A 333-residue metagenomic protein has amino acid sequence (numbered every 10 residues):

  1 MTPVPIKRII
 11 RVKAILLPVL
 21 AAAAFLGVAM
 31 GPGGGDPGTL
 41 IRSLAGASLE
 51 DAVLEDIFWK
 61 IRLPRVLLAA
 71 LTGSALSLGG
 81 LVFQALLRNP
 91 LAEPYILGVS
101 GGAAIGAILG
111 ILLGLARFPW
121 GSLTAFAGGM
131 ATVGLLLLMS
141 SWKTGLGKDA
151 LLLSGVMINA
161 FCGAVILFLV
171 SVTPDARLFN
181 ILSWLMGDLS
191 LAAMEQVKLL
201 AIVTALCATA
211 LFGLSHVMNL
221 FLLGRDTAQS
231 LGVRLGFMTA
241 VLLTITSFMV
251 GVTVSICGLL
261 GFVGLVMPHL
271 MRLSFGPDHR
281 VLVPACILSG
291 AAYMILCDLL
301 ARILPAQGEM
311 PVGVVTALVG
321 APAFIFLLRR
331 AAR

Functional and structural regions predicted by a protein language model:
M1-R333: Alpha-helical transmembrane segments in inner-membrane proteins
